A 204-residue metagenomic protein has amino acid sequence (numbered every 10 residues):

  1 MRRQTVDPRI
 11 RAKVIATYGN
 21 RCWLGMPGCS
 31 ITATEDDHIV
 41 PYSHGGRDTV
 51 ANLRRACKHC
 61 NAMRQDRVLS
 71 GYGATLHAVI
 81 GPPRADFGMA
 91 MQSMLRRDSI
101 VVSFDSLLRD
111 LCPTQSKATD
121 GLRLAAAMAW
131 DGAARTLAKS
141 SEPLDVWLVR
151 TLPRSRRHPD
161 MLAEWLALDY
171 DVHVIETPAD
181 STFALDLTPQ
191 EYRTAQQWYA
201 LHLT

Functional and structural regions predicted by a protein language model:
M1-L24, V40-R47, V68-G73: Short, charged surface segments at domain edges that flank catalytic/cofactor-binding sites
L24-R55, V68, D105: Histidine-centered nuclease catalytic patch
K58-G71: Short metal-binding segments enriched for Cys and/or His
Y72-H77, E142-L144: Pre-Walker A (Motif I) flank of P-loop NTPase domains
T75-R96: Glycine-rich phosphate-binding P-loop
L76, S99-S103, V172-V174: Conserved beta-strand scaffold positions in the cores of enzyme catalytic domains, especially in NTP/NDP-utilizing
R96-L166: Conserved nucleotide-sensing/catalytic segment adjacent to the nucleotide-binding pocket in NTP-handling enzymes
D110, R150-H202: ATP-dependent NMP and nucleoside kinases share a basic, alpha-helical "lid"
